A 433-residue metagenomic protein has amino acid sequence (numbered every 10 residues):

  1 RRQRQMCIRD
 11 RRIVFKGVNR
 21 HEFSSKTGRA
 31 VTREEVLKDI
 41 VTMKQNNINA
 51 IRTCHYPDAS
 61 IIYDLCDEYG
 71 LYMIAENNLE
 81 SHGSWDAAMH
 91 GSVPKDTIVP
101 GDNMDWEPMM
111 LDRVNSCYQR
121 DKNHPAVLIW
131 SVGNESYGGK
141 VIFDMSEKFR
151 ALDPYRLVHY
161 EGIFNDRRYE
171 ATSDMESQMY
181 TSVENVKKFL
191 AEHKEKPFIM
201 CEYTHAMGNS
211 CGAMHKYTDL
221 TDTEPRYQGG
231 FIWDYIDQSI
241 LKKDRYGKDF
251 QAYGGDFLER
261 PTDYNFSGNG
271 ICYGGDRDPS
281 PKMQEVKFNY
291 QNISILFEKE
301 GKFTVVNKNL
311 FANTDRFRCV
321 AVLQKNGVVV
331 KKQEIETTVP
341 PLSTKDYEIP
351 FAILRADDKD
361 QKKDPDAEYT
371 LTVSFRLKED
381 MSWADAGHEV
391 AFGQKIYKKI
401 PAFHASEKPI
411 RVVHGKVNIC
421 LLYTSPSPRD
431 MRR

Functional and structural regions predicted by a protein language model:
R2-Q5, R9-E300, T304, K308-D315 (+1 more regions): Extended substrate-binding grooves/exosites of carbohydrate-active enzymes
R2-Q5, R9-R12, G393-H414: Low-complexity, Pro/Ser/Thr- and charge-rich linker/hinge segments at domain boundaries
Q3-R4, I8, Y423-R432: Single conserved hydrophobic/aromatic residue that forms the stacking wall/gate of nucleotide- or nucleobase-binding
Q178, T218-L220, I232-W233, D237 (+4 more regions): Acidic glycine/proline-rich low-complexity segments
G301-F303, C319, Y347-I349, L371 (+1 more regions): Hydrophobic residues positioned within well-ordered beta-strands of beta-sheet architectures
N313-D315, P341-S343, K363-A367, G387 (+1 more regions): Solvent-exposed loop and beta-edge segments used for protein-protein assembly and interaction
V328-D364: Intrinsically disordered, low-complexity Pro/Gly/Ser/Thr-rich segments with frequent PxxP/GP/PP motifs and embedded
D357-P401: Terminal connector regions
